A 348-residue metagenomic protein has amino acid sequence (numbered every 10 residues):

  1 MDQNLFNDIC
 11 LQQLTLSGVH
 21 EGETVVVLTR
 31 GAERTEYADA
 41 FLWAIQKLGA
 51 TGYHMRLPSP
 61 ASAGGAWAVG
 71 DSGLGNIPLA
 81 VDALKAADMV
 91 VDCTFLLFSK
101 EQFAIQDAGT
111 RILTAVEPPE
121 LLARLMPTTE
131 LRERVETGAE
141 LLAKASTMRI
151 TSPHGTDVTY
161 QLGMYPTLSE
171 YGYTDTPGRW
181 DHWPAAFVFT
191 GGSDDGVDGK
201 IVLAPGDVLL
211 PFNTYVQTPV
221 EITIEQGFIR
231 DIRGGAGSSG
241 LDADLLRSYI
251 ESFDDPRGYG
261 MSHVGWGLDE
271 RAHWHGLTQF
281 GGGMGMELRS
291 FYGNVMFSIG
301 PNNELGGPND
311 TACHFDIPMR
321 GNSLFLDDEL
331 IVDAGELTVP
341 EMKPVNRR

Functional and structural regions predicted by a protein language model:
M1-Q217, E225, S323-R348: Active-site bordering "gate/hinge" segments that shape substrate access to catalytic or cofactor-binding pockets
Q106, H154, D195, V216 (+3 more regions): A short, structural micro-pattern
I112, G227, V264-W266: Long, contiguous hydrophobic alpha-helical segments, chiefly transmembrane helices and signal peptides
A145, D198, P219, M261 (+1 more regions): Short, surface-exposed beta-edge/turn micro-motifs
T167, V208-L210, R271-H273, E304-L305: Short, acidic Gly/Pro/Ser/Thr-rich loop/turn segments
Y215, D231-I299: Dual-mode signal for accessory low-complexity, basic/Gly-rich regions
T218-I222, F228-D231: Conserved active-site beta-strand-loop modules that form the wall/rim of enzyme catalytic pockets and either contain
G282-R347: Internal helix-turn-beta structural module
